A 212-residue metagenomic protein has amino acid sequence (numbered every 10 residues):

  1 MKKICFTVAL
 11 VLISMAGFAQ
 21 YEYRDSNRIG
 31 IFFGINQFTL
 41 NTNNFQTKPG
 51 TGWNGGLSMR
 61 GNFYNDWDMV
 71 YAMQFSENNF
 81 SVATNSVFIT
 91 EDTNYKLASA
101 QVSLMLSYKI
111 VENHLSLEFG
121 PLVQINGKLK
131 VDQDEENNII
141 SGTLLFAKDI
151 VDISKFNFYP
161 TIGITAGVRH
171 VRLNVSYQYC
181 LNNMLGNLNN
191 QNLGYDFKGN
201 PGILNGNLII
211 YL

Functional and structural regions predicted by a protein language model:
M1-R28, F32, L204, L208-L212: Bacterial Sec-dependent N-terminal signal peptides
Q20-S58: Short glycine/proline- and aromatic-enriched beta-strand/turn motifs that initiate or cap beta-hairpins
R24, N62-D66, V111-L115, R169-V171: Outer-membrane beta-barrel channels and translocator barrels
D25-N27, P49-W53, K96-A100, S154-P160 (+2 more regions): Residues that define the transmembrane beta-barrel architecture of outer-membrane proteins
I31-I35, G55-G61, M73-F75, V102-Y108 (+4 more regions): Residues on the lipid-exposed face of transmembrane beta-strands in outer-membrane beta-barrel proteins
L40-T47, E77-A98, G127-S154, M184-K198: Flexible, solvent-exposed loop segments that connect beta-strands
T47-T90, I210: Glycine- and aromatic-enriched membrane insertion/assembly motifs of diderm outer-membrane and organelle channel
S81-V82, I150, N157-L212: Predominantly the C-terminal beta-signal and adjacent terminal strand-loop region of outer-membrane beta-barrel
